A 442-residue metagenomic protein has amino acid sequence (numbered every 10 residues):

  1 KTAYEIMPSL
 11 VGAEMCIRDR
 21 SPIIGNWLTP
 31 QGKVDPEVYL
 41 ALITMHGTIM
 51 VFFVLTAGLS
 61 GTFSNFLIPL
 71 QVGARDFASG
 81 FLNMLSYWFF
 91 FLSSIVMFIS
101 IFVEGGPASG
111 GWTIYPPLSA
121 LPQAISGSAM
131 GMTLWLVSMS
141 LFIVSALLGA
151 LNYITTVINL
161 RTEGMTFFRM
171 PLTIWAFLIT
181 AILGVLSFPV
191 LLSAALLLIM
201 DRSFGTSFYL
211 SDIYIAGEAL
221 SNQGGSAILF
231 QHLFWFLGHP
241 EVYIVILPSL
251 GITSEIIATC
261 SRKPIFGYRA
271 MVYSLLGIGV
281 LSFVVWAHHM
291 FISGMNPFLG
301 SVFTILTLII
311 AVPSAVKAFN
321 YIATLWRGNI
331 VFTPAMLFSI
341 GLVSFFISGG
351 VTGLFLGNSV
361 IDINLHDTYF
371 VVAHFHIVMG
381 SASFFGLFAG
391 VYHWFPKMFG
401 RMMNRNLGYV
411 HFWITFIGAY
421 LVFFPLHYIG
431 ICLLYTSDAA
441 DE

Functional and structural regions predicted by a protein language model:
T2-I6, V11-D19, Y435-E442: Conserved small/polar residues in nucleotide/adenosyl-binding loops
A13-E14, R18-I114, M132-T156, T173-L220 (+6 more regions): Hydrophobic cores of alpha-helical transmembrane segments in multi-pass integral membrane proteins
D35, L42, A120-S128: Short membrane-interface loop/juxtamembrane segments of multi-pass integral membrane proteins
P116-Q123, W286: Reverse-transcriptase-like RNA-dependent polymerase core
A129, I158-I174: Membrane-interface helix-loop-helix junctions at boundaries between adjacent transmembrane segments
T156-N159, T324-R327: Short amphipathic alpha-helical coupling elements at transmembrane boundaries
I265-Y268, P297-F298, W326-T333: Histidine/acidic residue-rich metal-binding segments in metalloenzymes
I363-L365: Membrane-interface helix termini and inter-helical loops of multi-pass transporters
